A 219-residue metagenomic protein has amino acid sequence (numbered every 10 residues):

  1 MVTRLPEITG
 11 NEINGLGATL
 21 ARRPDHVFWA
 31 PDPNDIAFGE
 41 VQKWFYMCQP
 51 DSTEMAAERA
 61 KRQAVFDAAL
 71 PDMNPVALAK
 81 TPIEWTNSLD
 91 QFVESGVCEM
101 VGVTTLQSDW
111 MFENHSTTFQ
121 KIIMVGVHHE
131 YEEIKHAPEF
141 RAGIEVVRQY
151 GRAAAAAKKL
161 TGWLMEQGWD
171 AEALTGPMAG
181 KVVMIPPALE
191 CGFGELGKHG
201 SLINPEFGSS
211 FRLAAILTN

Functional and structural regions predicted by a protein language model:
M1-T105, E113-T118: Iron-sulfur (Fe-S) cluster-binding modules
E99-N219: Catalytic cores of enzyme domains
